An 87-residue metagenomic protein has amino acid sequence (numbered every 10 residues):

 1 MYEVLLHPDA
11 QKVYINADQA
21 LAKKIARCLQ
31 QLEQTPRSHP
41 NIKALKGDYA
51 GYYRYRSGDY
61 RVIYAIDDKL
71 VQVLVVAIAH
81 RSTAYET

Functional and structural regions predicted by a protein language model:
M1-P8, K12, N16-K23, H39 (+2 more regions): Enriched for short, Lys/Arg-rich terminal
A20, C28-Q31: Solvent-exposed, charged/polar functional surfaces in cytosolic regulatory/catalytic domains
I25, K46-Y49, S82: Solvent-exposed, flexible loop/coil residues
Q30-R54: A short, surface-exposed loop/turn module that caps and links secondary-structure elements
